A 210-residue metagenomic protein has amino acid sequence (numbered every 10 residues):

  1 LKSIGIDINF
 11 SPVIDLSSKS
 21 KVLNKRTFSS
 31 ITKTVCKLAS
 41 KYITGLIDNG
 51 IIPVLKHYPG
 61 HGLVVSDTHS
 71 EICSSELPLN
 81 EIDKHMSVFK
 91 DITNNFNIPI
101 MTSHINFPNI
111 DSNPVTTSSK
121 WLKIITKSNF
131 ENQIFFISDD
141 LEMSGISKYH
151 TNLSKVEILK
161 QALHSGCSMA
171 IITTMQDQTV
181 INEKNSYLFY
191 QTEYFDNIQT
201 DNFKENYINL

Functional and structural regions predicted by a protein language model:
K2-I8: Catalytic domains of carbohydrate-active enzymes, especially glycoside hydrolases
I6, V13-I14: Beta-hairpin (beta-strand-turn-beta-strand) motif
S11-P12, K56: Structural motif
I14-V22: Short, conserved phosphate-binding/catalytic loop or strand-edge motifs used in phosphoryl-/nucleotidyl-transfer
K21-N24, D67-H69: Short acidic, glycine/proline-rich loop/turn micro-motifs
T27-I31: The substrate-binding groove and active-site-proximal loops of carbohydrate-active enzymes, especially glycoside
T34-I47, I51-Y207: Second-shell residues forming the walls of enzyme active-site clefts
